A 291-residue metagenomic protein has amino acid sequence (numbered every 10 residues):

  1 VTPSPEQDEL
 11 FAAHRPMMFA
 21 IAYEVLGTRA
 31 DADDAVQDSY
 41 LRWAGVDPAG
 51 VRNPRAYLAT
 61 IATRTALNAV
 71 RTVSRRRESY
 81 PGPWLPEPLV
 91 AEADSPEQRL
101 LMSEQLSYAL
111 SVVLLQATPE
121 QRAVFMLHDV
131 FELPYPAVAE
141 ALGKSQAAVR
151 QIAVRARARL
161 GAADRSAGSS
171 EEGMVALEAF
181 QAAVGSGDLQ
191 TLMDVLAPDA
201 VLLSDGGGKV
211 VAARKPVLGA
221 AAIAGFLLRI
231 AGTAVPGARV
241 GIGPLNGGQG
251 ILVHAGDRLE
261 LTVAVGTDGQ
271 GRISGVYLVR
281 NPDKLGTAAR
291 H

Functional and structural regions predicted by a protein language model:
V1-D34, D38-A182, S186-D188: Active-site-adjacent scaffolding segments
A32-V36, M193, A224: Short, well-structured alpha-helical segments
A49, D257-R258, R280-D283: A short acidic/small-residue loop/turn micro-motif
L192, A200, G271: Hydrophobic pocket/interface hotspot
P198-G237: A solvent-exposed, acidic/Ser-Thr-rich amphipathic alpha-helical stretch
G250-G256: Short beta-strand segments that buttress and anchor functional surface loops
T262-H291: Short beta-strand edge/turn micro-motifs at domain boundaries
